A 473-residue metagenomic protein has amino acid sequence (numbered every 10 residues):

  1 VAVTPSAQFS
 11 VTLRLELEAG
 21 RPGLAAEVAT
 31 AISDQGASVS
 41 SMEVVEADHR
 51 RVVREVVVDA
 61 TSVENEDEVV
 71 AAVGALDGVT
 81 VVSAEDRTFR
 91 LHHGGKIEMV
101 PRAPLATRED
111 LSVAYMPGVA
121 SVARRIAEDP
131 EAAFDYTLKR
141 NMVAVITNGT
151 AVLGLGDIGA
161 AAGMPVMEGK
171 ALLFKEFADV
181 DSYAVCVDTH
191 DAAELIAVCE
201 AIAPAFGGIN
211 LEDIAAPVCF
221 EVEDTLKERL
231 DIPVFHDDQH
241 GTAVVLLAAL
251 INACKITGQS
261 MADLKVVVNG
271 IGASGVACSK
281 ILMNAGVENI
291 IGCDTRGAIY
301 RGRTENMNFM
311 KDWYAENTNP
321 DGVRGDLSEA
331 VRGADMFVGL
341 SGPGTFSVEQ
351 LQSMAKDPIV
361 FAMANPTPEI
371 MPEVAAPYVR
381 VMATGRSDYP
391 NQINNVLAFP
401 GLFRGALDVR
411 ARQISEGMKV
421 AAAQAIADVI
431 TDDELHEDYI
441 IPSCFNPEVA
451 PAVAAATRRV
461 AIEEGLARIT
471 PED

Functional and structural regions predicted by a protein language model:
V1-H93: A conserved regulatory-domain signal marking ACT and ACT-like small-molecule sensing domains and adjacent regulatory
L24-A25, T137, L153-L155, L195 (+7 more regions): Short glycine/serine/threonine-rich phosphate/pyrophosphate-binding segments that cradle anionic phosphate groups
S40-V45, V82-A84, V185, E212 (+3 more regions): Flexible, glycine/charged-enriched surface loops at secondary-structure junctions
V81-L264: Glycine/serine-rich phosphate-binding loop and adjoining beta1-alpha1 elements at the start of nucleotide-handling
L153, A160-A178, L230, H236 (+3 more regions): Glycine-rich phosphate/diphosphate-binding loop of Rossmann-like nucleotide-binding domains
P233, D237-D238, T257, A362-P471: Adenosine-phosphate binding glycine-rich loop
K311-V381, S387-D388: Rossmann-like adenosine-cofactor binding region
